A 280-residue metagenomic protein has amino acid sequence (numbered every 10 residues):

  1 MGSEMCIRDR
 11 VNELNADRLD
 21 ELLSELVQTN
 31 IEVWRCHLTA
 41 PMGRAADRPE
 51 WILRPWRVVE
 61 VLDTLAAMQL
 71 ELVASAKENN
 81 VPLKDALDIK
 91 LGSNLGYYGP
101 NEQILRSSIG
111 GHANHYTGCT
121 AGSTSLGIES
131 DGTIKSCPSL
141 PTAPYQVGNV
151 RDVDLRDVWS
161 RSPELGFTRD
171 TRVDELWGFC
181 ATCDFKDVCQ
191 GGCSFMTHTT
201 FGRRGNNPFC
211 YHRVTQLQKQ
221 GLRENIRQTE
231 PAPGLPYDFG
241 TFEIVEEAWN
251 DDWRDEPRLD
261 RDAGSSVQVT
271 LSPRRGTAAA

Functional and structural regions predicted by a protein language model:
G2-C6: Short, small-residue-biased leader/transition segments that mark boundaries at the very start of proteins
R8-A121, S125-D131, S139-V150: Radical SAM enzyme [4Fe-4S]-AdoMet core and its adjacent flexible, acidic and glycine-rich loops/tails across
G110-Y116, L140-K186, Q190: Membrane-interface junctions of multi-pass transporters
I128-E129, Y145, F201, L217-G221: Extracellular/mature segments of secreted proteins
T168, N207-W253: Short Fe-S-cluster ligation motifs
D174-K219: Cysteine-cluster motifs in flexible loop/terminal segments that predominantly coordinate metals
D260-A280: Long, low-complexity, intrinsically disordered segments
